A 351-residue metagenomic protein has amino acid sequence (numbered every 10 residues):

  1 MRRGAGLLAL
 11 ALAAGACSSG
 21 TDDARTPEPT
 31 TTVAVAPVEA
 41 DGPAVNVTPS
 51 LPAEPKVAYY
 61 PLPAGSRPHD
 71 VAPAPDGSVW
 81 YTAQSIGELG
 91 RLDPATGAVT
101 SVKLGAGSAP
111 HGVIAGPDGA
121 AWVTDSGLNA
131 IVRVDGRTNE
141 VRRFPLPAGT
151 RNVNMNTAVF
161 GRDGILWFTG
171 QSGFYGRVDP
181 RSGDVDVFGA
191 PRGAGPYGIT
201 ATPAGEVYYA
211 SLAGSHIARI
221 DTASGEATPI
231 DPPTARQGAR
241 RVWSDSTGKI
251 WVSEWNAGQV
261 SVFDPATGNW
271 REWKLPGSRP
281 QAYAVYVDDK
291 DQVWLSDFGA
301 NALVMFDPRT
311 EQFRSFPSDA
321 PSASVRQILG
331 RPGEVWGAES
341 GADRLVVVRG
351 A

Functional and structural regions predicted by a protein language model:
C17-T21: Bacterial signal peptide processing site
V33-P55: Blade/loop signatures of beta-propeller domains
A58-E88: Beta-strand-rich domains and repeat architectures in extracellular enzymes and scaffolds, especially beta-propellers
A58-P61, A98-K103, E140-P147, D184-G189 (+3 more regions): A short beta-strand motif characteristic of beta-propeller blades
A64-D76, A106-D118, G149-D163, T169 (+4 more regions): Beta-rich, blade/repeat-based domains predominating in secreted/periplasmic proteins but also intracellular
V79-S85, A121-N129, L166-S172, Y208-A213 (+3 more regions): Conserved beta-strand positions in repeat-built beta-propeller and related beta-rich domains
D93-G97, D135-N139, D179-G183, D221-G225 (+3 more regions): Short loop/turn segments that connect beta-strands within beta-propeller blades
S322-A351: Blade-level signature of beta-propeller repeat domains, shared across WD40, Kelch, NHL, RCC1 and BNR/Asp-box propellers
